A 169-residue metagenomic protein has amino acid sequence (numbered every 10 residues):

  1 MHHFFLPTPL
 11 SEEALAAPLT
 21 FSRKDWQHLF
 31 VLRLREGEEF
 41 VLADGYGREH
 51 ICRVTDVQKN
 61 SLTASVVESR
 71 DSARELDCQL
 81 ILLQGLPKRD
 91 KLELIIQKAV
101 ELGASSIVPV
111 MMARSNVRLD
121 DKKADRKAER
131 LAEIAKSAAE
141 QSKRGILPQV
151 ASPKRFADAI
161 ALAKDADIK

Functional and structural regions predicted by a protein language model:
M1-D71, K122: N-terminal positively charged helical leader segments and presequences
A73-K169: RNA substrate-binding interface of SAM-dependent RNA methyltransferases
